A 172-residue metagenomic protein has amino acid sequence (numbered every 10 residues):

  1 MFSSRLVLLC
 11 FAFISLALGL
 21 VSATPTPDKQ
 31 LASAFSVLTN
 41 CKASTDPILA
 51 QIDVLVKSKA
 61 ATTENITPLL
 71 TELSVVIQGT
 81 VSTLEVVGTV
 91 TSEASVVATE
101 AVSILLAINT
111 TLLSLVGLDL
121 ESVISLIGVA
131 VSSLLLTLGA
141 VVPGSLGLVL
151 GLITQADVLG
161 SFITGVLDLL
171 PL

Functional and structural regions predicted by a protein language model:
M1-D28: Fungal secretory targeting signals
V21-L172: A taxonomically broad motif for mature regions of secreted/extracellular, amphipathic or lipid/surface-interacting
